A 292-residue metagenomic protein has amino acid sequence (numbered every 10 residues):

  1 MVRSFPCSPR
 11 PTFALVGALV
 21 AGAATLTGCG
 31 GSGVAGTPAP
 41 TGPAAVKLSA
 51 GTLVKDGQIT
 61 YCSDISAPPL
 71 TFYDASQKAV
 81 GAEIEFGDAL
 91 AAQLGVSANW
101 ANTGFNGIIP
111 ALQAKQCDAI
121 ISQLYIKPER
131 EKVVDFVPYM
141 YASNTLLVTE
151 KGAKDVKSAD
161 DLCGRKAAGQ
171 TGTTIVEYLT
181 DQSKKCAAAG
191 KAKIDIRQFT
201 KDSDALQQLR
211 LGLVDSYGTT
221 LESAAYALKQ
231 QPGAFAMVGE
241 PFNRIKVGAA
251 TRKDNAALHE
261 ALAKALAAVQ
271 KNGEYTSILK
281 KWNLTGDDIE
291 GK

Functional and structural regions predicted by a protein language model:
T25-G28: C-terminal motif of bacterial Sec signal peptides marking the signal peptidase cleavage site
G30-G33: Bacterial signal peptide processing site
P38-Q123, N272, K281: Extracytoplasmic small-molecule ligand-binding "clamshell" domains of the periplasmic binding protein/Venus flytrap
I65, Y141-V148, A225, K229-A267 (+1 more regions): Periplasmic-binding protein-like
P68, A79-A92, L124, T145-K201 (+2 more regions): Bilobed "Venus flytrap"/periplasmic-binding protein-like clamshell domains and structurally analogous long
D88, S97-D160: Acidic, polar ligand-binding/catalytic clefts
N99-P110, K154-D155, I194-Q207, N243-I245: Short helix-initiation/N-cap motifs at beta->coil->alpha
N106, L124-E131, T180-Q182, L211-N243: A ligand-binding cleft/hinge motif common to bilobed small-molecule-binding domains
